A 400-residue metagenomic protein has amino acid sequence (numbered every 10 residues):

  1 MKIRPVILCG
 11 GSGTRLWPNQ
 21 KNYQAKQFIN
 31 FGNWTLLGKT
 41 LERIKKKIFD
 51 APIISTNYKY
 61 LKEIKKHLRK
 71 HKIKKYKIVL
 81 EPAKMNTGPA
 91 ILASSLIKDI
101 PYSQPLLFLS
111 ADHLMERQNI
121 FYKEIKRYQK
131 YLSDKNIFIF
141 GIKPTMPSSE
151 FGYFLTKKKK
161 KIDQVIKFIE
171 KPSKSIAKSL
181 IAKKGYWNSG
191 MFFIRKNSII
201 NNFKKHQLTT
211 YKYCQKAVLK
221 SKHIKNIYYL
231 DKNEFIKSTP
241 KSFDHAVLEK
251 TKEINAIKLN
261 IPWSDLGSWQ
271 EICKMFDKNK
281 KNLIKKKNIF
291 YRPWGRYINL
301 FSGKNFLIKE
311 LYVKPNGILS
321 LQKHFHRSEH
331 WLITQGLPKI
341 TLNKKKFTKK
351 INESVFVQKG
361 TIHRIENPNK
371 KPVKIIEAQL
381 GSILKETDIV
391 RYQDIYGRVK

Functional and structural regions predicted by a protein language model:
M1-I7, R15-N22, N30, W34-F108 (+1 more regions): Conserved N-terminal catalytic core of the sugar/cofactor nucleotidyltransferase
I73-K159, I200-H206: Conserved beta-loop-beta/alpha segment of the NTase-like Rossmann-fold superfamily that binds/positions NTPs
P144, Y153-K287: Catalytic core of tubulin tyrosine ligase-like
K287-S328: A short glycine-rich, His/Asp/Glu-containing loop-to-beta-strand
V313, L342-H363: Short acidic-glycine-tyrosine-enriched beta hairpin
S320-Q322, I340-T341, V357, H363-N369 (+1 more regions): Short beta-strand His + acidic residue motifs that chelate non-heme Fe in jelly-roll/DSBH and cupin folds
H326-K344: Glycine- and acidic-residue-biased ligand/ion/polar-headgroup-sensing regions
R364-K400: Double-stranded beta-helix
